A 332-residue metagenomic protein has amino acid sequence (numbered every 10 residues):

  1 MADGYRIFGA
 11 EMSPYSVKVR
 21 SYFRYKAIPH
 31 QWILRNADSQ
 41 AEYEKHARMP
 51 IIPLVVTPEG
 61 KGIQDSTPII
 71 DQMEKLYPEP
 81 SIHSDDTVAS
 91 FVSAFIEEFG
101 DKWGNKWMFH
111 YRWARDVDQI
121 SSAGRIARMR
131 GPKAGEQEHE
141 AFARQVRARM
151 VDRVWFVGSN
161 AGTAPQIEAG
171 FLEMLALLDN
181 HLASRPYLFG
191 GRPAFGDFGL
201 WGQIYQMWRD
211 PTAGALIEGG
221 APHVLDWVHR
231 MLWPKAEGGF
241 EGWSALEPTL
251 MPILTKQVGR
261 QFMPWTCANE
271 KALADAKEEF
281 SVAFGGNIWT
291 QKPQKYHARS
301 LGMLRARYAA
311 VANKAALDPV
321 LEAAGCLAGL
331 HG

Functional and structural regions predicted by a protein language model:
M1-H139, L188, W208, G259-G332: GST-like domain detector, emphasizing the conserved glutathione-binding G-site in the N-terminal thioredoxin-like
S66-I70, A143, E168-L175: Hydrophobic faces of stable alpha-helices that mediate helix-helix packing
V88, V92-F95, F99, Q166-E173 (+2 more regions): A non-catalytic, amphipathic alpha-helix used as a structural packing/dimerization or gating element in enzyme scaffolds
G124-S159, T163-A164: Acidic, aromatic-lined catalytic clefts of primarily extracellular/periplasmic carbohydrate-active enzymes that remodel
W155-L188: Short N-terminal edge-element motif at the start of the domain
H181, Q203-E237: Short His-centered aromatic/hydrophobic patch
L188-W208: GST superfamily/GST-like fold recognition
W233, W243-T266: Small-residue-rich helix-loop
